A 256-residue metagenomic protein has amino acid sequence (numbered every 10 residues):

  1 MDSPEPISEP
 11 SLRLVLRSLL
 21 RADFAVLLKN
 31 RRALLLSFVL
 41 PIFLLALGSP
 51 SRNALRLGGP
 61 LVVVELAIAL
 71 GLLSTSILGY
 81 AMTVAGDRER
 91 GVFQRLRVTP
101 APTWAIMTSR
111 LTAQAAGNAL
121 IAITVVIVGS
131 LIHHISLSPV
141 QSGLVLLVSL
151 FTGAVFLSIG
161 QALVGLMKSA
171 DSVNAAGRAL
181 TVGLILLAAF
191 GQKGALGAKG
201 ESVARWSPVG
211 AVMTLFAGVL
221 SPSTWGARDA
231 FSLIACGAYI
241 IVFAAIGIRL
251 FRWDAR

Functional and structural regions predicted by a protein language model:
D2-E5, S11-S18, Q192-F231: Short hydrophobic, aromatic-rich alpha-helical segments embedded in or entering the lipid bilayer of multi-pass
D2-L40: Aromatic- and glycine-rich beta-strand/loop motifs that create alpha-glucan
D2-S3, L220-T224, F231-R256: Junction motif at the cytosolic side of a transmembrane helix
E5-P6, K29, L73-L78, S109-R110 (+3 more regions): Short alpha-helical transmembrane interface motifs in multi-pass membrane proteins
L28-A54, L61-G79, A119-L120, A176-L187 (+1 more regions): Hydrophobic alpha-helical transmembrane segments of multi-pass membrane transport/permease proteins
F43, P60-I132, F151: Hydrophobic alpha-helical transmembrane segments of multi-pass membrane transport proteins
A46-A54, V164-W206: Transmembrane helix segments
T103, M107-G177, G226-G237, V242-A244: Alpha-helical transmembrane segments and their short interhelical loops
